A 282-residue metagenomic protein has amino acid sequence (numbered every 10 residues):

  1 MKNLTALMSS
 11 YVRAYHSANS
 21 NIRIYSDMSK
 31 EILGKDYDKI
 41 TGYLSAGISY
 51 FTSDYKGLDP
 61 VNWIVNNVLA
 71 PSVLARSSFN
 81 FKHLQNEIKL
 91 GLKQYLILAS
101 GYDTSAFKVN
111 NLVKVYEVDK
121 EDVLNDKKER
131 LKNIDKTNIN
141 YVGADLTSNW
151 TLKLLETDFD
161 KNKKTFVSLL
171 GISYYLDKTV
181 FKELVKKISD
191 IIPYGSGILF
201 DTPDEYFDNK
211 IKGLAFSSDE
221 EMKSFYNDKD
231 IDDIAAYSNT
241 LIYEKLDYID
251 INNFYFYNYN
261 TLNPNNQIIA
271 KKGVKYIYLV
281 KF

Functional and structural regions predicted by a protein language model:
M1-L96, Y102-A144: Rossmann-like AdoMet
K132-N162: S-adenosyl-L-methionine
Y141, N149-K153, Y175-D190: A short, conserved alpha-helix within the catalytic core of class I
F159, K163-V180: A short SAM/SAH-binding and catalytic strip from SAM-dependent methyltransferases
F166, I192-Y206: Conserved beta-strand signature within the Rossmann-like core of class I S-adenosyl-L-methionine
N209-S224: Short, glycine-/aromatic-enriched active-site segment of Class I SAM-dependent methyltransferases
S224-I251: Short alpha-helix
N258-F282: Core SAM-dependent methyltransferase catalytic element
